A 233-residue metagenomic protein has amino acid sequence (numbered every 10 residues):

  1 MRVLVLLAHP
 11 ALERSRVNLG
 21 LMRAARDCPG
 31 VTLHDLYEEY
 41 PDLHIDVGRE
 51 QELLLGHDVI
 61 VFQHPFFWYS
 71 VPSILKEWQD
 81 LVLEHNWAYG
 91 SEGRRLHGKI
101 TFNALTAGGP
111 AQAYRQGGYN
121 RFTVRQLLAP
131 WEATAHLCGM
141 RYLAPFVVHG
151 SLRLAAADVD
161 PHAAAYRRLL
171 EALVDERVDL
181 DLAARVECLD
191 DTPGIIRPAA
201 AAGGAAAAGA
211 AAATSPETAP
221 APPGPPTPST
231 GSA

Functional and structural regions predicted by a protein language model:
M1-Y89, R168-A202, A212-A233: N-terminal beta1-alpha1-beta2 submodule of the flavodoxin-like/Rossmannoid cofactor-binding fold
P10-L12, E39-Y40, R121, H149-L154: Short histidine/acidic/glycine/proline-rich micro-motifs that form metal- and phosphate-coordinating active-site loops
E13-R14, Y69-V71, A111-A113, L152-L154: Short catalytic/ligand-binding loop motif for oxyanion handling, primarily in non-cytosolic enzymes, centered on
R16-V17, H44-D46, Q116, L154-D158: Short, solvent-exposed loop/turn segments at secondary-structure boundaries
R94: Rossmann-like NAD(P)(H) cofactor-binding subdomain of soluble oxidoreductases
H97-L143: Short, glycine-/small-residue-rich phosphate/pyrophosphate-handling segment
R115-R125, A156-E171: Short, electropositive alpha-helical surface patch
P145-V147: Beta-strand-loop-alpha "switch" segments that mediate conformational coupling across diverse proteins
